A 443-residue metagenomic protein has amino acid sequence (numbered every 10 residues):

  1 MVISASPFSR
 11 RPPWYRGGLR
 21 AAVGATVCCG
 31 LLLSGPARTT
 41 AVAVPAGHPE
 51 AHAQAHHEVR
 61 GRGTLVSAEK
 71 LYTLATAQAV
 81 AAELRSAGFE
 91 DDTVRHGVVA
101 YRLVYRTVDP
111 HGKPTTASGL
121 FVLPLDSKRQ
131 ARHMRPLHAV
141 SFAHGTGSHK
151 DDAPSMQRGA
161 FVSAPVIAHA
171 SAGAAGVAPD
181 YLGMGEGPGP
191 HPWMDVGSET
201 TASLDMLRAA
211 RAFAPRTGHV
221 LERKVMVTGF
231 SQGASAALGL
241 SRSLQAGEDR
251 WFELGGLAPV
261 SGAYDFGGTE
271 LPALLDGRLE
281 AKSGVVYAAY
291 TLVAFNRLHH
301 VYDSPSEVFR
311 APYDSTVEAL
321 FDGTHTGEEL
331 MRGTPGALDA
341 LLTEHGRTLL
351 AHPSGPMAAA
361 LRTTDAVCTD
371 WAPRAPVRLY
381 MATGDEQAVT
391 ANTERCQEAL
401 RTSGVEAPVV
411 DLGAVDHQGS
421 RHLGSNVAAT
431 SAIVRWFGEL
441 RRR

Functional and structural regions predicted by a protein language model:
T39-K128: Catalytic-loop region of hydrolases
H57-G63, E69-L74, A87, V260-D370: Accessory cap/linker subdomain of secreted extracellular hydrolases
P110-S118, V122-A172, E186: Short, surface-exposed "cap/lid" segments of acyl-processing enzymes
W193-P215: Alpha/beta-hydrolase active-site loop
A209-K282: Primarily recognizes the serine-hydrolase "nucleophile elbow" in alpha/beta-hydrolase and SGNH/GDSL folds
P353-S354, A358-A360, E394-R443: C-terminal catalytic histidine-bearing segment of alpha/beta-hydrolase fold enzymes
P373, R378-D385: Short beta-strand/loop motif that positions the catalytic acidic residue of the alpha/beta-hydrolase fold
E386-E394: Conserved alpha/beta-hydrolase "acid-adjacent" motif
